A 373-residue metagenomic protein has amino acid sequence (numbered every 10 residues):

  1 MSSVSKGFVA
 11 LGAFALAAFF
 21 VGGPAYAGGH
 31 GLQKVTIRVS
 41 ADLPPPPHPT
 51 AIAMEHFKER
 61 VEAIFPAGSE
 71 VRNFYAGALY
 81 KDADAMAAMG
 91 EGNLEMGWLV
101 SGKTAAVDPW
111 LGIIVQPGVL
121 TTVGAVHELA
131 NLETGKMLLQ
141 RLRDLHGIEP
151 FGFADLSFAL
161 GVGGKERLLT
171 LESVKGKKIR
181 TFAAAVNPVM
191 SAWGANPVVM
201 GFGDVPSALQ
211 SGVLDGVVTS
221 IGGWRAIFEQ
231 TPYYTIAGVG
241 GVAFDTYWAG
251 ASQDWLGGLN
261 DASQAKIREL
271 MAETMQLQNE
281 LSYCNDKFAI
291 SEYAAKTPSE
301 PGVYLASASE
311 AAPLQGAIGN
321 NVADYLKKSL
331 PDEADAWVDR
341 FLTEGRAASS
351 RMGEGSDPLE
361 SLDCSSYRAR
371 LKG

Functional and structural regions predicted by a protein language model:
M1-G12: Bacterial N-terminal signal peptides that target proteins for export
S2, G23-P24: N-terminal export/targeting leaders of redox proteins
S5, A15-L16, A85: Exposed boundary/loop context
A10-V21: Bacterial N-terminal signal peptides
G12, Y26-A125, R143-D144, I148-G373: N-terminal secretory/targeting leader peptides
T121-Q140: A gly/proline- and charged-residue-enriched helix-loop-helix capping module
